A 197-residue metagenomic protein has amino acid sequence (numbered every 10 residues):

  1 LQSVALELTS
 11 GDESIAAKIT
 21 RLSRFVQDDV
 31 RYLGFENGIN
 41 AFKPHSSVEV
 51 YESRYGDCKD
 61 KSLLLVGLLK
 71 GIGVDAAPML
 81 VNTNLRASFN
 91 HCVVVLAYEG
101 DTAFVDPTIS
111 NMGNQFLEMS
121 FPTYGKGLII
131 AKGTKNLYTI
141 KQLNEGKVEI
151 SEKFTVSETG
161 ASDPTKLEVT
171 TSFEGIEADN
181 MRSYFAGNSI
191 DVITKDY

Functional and structural regions predicted by a protein language model:
L1-Y197: A sensor for short, sequence-defined functional sites
